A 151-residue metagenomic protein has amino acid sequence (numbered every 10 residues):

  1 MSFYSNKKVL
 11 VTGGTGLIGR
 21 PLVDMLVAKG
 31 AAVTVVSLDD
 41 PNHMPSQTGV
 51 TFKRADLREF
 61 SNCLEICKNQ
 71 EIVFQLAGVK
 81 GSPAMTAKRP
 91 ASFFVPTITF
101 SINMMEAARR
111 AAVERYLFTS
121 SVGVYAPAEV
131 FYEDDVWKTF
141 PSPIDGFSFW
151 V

Functional and structural regions predicted by a protein language model:
K8-K29: N-terminal Rossmann NAD(P)H-binding glycine-rich loop of SDR-like oxidoreductase domains
T12, V36, V73-A77, Y116-V122: SDR active-site strand-loop-helix element
A31-D40: Conserved glycine-rich Rossmann-like NAD(P)H-binding loop of the short-chain dehydrogenase/reductase
S46, P83-A91, P127-Y132: Conserved catalytic-core motifs of eukaryotic protein kinase domains, centered on the activation segment
T48-E59: Rossmann-fold cofactor-recognition segment
L57-P96, A107-R110: NAD(P)H-binding glycine-rich loop region in Rossmannoid oxidoreductase-like domains and their noncatalytic homologs
F94-I98, P143-V151: Short-chain dehydrogenase/reductase
I102-D145: Conserved Rossmann-fold NAD(P)-dependent oxidoreductase catalytic core, especially the SDR/UDP-sugar
